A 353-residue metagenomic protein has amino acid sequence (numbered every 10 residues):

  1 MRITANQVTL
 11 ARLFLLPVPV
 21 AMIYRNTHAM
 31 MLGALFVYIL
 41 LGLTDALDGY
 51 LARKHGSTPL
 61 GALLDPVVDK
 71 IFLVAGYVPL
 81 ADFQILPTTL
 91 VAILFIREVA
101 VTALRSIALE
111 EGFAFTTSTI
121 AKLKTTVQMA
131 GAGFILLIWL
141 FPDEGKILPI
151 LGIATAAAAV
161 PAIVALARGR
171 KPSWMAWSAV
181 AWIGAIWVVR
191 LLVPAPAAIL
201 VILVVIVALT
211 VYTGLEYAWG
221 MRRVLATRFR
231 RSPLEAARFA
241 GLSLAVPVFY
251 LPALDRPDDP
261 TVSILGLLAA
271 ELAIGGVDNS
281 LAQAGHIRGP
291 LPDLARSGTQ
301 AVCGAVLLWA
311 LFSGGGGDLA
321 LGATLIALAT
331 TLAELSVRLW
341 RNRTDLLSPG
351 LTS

Functional and structural regions predicted by a protein language model:
M1-T27: Extended, non-globular alpha-helical segments
R2, Y24-H28, K54-H55, F83-Q84 (+1 more regions): Helix-loop interface residues and adjacent transmembrane-helix termini in multi-pass membrane transporters, primarily
R2-Q7, L16, L35-Y38, F113-T116 (+1 more regions): C-terminal membrane-associated helical module and adjoining short loops/tails
A21-M30, R190-V193, L254: Short, hydrophobic transmembrane alpha-helix segments
H28-G33, T58-L60, I85-T89, T116 (+2 more regions): Membrane-helix interface segments
A34-A81, L94-S106, T210-R222, L267-A284 (+1 more regions): Acidic (Asp/Glu-rich) catalytic motifs at the cytosolic membrane interface
V78-A81, L86-T89, I186: Hydrophobic transmembrane alpha-helices and their membrane-interface caps in long multi-pass transport proteins
L109-E110: Short helix-perturbing small/polar motifs within transmembrane alpha-helices
